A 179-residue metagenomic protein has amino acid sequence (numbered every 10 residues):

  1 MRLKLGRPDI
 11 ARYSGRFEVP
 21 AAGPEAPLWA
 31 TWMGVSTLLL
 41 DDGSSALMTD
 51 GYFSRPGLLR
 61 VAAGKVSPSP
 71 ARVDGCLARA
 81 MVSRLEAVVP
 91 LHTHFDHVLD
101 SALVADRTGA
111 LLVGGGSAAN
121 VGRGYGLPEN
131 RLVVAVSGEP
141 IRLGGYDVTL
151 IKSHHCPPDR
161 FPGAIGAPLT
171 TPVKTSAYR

Functional and structural regions predicted by a protein language model:
R2-E25, G116-R179: Metallo-beta-lactamase
F17-A22, S45-P90, L99-L103, P157-R179: Pre-active-site segment of Zn-dependent metallo-hydrolases
L28-D41: Mature N-terminal segment immediately following signal peptide/propeptide cleavage in secreted/periplasmic
W29-W32, L47-D50, D147-S153: Active-site-proximal beta-strand elements of phosphoester/diester hydrolases
L40-G43, L143-G144: Active-site beta-strand termini and strand-to-loop segments that position acidic
H97-L99, G115: Conserved alpha/beta-hydrolase "acid-adjacent" motif
G109-S117: Short internal beta-strands
